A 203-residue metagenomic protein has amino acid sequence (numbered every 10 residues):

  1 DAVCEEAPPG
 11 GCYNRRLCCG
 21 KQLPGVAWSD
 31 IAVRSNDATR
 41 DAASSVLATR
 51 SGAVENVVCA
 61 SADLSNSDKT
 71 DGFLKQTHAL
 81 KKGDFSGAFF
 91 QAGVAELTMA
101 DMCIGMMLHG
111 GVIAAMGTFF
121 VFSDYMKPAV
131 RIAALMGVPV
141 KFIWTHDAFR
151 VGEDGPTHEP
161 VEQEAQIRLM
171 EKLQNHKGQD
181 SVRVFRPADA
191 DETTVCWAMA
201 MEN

Functional and structural regions predicted by a protein language model:
A2-N203: Thiamine diphosphate
